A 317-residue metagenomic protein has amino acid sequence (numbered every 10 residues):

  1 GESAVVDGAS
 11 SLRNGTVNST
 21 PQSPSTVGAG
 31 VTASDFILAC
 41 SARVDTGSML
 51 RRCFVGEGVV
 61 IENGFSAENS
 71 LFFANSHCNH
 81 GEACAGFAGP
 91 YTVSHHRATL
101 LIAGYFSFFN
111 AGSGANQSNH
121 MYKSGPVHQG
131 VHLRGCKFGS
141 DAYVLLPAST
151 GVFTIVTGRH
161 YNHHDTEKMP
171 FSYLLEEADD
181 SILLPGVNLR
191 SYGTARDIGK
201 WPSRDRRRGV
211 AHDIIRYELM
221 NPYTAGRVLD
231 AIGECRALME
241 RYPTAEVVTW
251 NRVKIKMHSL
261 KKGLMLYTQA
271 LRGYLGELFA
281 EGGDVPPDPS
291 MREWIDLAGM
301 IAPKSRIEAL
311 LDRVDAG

Functional and structural regions predicted by a protein language model:
G1, V5-D7, S11: Structured, charged N-terminal subsegments at the starts of enzyme catalytic cores and at intra-chain domain/subunit
V17-A33, C40, D45-R52, G56-E240: Glycine-rich hexapeptide-repeat left-handed beta-helix
E177-G317: Long, compositionally biased intrinsically disordered regions
